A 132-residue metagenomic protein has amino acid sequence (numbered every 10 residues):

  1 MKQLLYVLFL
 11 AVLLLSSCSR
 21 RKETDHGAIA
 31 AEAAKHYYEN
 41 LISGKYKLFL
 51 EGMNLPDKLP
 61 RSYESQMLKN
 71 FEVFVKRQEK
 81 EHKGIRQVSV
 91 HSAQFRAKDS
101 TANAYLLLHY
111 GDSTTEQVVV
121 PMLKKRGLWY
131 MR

Functional and structural regions predicted by a protein language model:
M1-C18: Sec-dependent bacterial lipoprotein signal peptides
L4, E23-G27, F95: Generic alpha-helix initiation/capping and coil-helix boundary signal
L5, I42-L48: Short, compositionally biased low-complexity segments
A11, A34, A102-A104: Small side chains
C18-S43: Short, low-complexity N-terminal intrinsically disordered segments enriched in polar/charged residues
A31-E32, H36, Y46-A97: Short solvent-exposed beta->alpha transition segments
Q87-R132: Exposed beta-sheet edge and beta->alpha loop/turn motif
